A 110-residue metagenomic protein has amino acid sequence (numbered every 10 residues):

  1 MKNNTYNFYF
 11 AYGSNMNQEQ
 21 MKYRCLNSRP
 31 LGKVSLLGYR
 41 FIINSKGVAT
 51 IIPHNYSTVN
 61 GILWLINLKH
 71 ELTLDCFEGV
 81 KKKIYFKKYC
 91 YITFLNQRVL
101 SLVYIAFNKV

Functional and structural regions predicted by a protein language model:
K2-V110: Glycine-aromatic micro-motifs
